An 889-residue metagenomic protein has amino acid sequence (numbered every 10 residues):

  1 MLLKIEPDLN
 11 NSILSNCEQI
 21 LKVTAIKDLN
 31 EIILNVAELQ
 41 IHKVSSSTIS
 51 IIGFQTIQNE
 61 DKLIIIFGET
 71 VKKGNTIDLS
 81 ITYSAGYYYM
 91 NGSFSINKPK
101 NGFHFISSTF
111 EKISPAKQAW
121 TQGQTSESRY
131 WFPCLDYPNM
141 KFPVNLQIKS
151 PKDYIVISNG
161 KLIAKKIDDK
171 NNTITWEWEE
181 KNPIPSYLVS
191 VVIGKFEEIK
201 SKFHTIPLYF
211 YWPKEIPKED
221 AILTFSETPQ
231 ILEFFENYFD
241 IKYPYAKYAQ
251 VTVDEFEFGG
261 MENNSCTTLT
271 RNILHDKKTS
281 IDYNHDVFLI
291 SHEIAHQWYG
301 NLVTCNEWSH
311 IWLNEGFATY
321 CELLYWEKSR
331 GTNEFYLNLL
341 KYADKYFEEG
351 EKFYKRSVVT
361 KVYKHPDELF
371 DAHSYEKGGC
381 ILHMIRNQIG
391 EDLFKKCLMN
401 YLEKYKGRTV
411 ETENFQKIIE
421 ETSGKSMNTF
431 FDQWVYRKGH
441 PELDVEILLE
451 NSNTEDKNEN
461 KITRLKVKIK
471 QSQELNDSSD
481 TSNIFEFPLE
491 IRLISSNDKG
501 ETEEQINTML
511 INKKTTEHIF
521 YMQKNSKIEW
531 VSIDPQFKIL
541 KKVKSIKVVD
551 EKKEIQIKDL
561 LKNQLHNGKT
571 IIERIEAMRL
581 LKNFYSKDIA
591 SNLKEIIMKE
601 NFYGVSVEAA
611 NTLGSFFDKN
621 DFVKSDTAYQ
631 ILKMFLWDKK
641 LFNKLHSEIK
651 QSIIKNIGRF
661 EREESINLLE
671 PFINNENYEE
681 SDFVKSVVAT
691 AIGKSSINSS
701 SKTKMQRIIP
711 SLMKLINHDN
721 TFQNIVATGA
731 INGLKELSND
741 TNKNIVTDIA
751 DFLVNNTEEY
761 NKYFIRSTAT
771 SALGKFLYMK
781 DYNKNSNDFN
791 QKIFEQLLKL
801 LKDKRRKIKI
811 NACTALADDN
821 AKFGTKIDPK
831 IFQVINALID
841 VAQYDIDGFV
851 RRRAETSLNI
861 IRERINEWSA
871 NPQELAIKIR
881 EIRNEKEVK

Functional and structural regions predicted by a protein language model:
M1-A246, K361, A372, N387-I389 (+4 more regions): Acidic/His-enriched low-complexity segments
Q122, Q147-S150, W212, A295 (+5 more regions): Non-catalytic accessory/interaction domains
W178, P207-I469, V531: Hydrophobic alpha-helical and helix-loop surface patches within well-folded domains that function as non-catalytic
K552-Q564, S586-M598, K619-K640, R662-E676 (+5 more regions): Amphipathic alpha-helical scaffolding segments comprising HEAT/armadillo-like alpha-solenoid repeats
T570-I572, F602-G604, N643-E648, Y678-F683 (+5 more regions): Alpha-helix N-cap/helix-start positions at coil->helix boundaries
E576, N592, E608, I631 (+17 more regions): Alpha-solenoid helical repeat scaffolds
K582, G614, G658, G693-K694 (+4 more regions): Structural signature of alpha-helical solenoid repeat scaffolds
I846-V888: Eukaryotic acidic, Ser/Thr-rich intrinsically disordered low-complexity regions
